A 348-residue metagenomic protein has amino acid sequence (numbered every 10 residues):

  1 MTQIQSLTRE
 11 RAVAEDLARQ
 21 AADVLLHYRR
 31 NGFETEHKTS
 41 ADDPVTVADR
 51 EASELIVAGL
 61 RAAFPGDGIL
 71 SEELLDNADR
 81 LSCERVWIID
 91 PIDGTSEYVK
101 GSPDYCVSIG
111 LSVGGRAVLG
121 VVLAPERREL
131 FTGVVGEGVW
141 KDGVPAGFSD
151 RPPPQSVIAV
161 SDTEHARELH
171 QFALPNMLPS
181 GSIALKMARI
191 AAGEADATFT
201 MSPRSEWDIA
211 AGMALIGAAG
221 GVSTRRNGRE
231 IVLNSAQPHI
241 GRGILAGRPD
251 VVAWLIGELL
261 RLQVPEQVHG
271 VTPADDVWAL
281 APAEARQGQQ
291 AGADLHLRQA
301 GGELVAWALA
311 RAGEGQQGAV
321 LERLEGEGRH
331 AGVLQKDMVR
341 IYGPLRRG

Functional and structural regions predicted by a protein language model:
M1-I92, V264: N-terminal subdomain of lithium-sensitive/metallo-dependent phosphomonoesterases centered on the IMPase/IPPase/PAP
L25, D49, L60, T95 (+5 more regions): Residue-level signal for inorganic ion chemistry
R80-W140: DPxDG-like acidic metal-binding loop motif
S149-G270: An extended, acidic
V268-Q287: Short amphipathic alpha-helix that is part of the acyltransferase structural core
A293-A306: Conserved beta-hairpin
G302, A310-G313: A conserved beta-strand-loop-helix scaffold within acyl/acetyltransferase catalytic domains
G318-G348: Acyl-donor binding region in acyl/amide transferases
